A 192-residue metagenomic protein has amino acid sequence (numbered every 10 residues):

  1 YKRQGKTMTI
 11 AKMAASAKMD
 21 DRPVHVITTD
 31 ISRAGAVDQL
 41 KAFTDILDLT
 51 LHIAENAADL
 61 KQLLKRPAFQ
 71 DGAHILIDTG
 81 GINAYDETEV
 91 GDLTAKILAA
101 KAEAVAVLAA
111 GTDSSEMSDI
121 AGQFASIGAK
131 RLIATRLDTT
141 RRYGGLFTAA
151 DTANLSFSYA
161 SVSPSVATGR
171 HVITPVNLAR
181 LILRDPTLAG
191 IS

Functional and structural regions predicted by a protein language model:
Y1: Conserved small/polar residues in nucleotide/adenosyl-binding loops
K6: Conserved lysine of the Walker
T9, M13, Q39: Hydrophobic positions on the alpha1 helix immediately C-terminal to the Walker A/P-loop
S16-V26, I46-L49, N154-F157: Post-Walker A helix-loop "phosphate-sensing" segment adjacent to the P-loop in P-loop NTPases
R22, Q70-A73, K101, A129: Short, high-confidence coil segments that cap the C-terminus of an alpha-helix and link into the following beta-strand
V24-G35, T44-L60, L64-E89: Switch II (G3) loop of P-loop NTPases
A34-D38, G144: Short, glycine/polar-rich helix-capping loops at beta-to-alpha or helix-loop-helix junctions that flank or form
N56-R66, I82-A189: Conserved catalytic-core segment of NTP-binding enzymes
